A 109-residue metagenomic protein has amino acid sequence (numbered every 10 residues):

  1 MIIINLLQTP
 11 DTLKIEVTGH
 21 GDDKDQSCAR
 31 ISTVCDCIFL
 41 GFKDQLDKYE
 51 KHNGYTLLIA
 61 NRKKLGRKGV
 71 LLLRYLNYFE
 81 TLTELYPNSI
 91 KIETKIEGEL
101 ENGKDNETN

Functional and structural regions predicted by a protein language model:
M1-S27, S32-N109: N-terminal intrinsically disordered, cationic/polar leader segments that include organellar targeting peptides
